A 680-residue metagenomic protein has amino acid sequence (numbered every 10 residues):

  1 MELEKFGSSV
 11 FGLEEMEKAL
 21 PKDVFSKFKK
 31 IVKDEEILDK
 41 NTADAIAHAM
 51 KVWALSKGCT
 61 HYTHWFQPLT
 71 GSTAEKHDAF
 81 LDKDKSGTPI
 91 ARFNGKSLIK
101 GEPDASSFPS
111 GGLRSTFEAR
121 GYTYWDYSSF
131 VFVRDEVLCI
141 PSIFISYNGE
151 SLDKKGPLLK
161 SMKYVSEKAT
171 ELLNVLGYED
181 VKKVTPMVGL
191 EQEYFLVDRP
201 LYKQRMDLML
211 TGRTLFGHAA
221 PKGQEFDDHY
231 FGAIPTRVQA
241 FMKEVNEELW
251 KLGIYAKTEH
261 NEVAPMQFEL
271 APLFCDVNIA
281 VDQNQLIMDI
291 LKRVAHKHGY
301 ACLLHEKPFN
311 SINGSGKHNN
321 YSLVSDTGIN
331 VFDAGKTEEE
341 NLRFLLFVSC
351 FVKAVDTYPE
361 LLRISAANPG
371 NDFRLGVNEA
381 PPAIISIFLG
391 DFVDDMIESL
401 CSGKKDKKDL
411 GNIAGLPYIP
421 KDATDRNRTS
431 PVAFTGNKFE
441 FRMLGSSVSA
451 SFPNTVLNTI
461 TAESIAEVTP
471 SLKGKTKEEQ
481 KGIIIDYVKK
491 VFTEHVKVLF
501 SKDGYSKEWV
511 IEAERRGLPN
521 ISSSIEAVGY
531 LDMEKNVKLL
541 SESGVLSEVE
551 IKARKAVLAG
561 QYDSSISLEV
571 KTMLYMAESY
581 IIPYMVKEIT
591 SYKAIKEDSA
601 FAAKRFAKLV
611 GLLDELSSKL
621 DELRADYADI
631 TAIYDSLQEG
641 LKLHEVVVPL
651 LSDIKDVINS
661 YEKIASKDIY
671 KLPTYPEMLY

Functional and structural regions predicted by a protein language model:
M1-D23, V137-L138, N261-L270: N-terminal flexible segment immediately upstream of the FAD-binding catalytic core in FAD-dependent oxidoreductases
F6-F117: Active-site core of metal-dependent hydrolases
T42-I46, F66-P68, K96-S97, F144 (+4 more regions): Active-site-proximal loop/turn and secondary-structure-junction residues that shape catalytic pockets, frequently
C59, T63-Q67, Q283-H296, L323 (+3 more regions): Hydrophobic/aromatic-rich, well-ordered segments within soluble, folded domains that form packed cores
G71-G87, K100, S106, R205 (+5 more regions): Short linear, low-complexity motifs centered on an aromatic residue
D82-T116, D227, C350-F351, T469-E478 (+1 more regions): Short, intrinsically disordered, low-complexity segments enriched in Ser/Thr and Pro
E118-L304, N313-G316, L323-L558: Glycine-rich, acidic/polar active-site loops that bind/position phosphate-bearing ligands
T493-Y680: C-terminal amphipathic alpha-helical interaction region
